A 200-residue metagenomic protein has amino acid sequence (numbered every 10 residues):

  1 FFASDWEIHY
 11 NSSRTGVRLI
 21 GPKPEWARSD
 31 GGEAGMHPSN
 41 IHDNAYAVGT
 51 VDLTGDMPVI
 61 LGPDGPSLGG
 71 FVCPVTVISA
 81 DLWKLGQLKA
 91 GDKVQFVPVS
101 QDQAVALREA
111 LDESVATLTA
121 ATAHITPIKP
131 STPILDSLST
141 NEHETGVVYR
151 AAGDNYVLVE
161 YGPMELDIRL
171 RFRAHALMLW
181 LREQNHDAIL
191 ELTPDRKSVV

Functional and structural regions predicted by a protein language model:
F1-V200: Glycine-rich active-site loops that engage anionic ligands at enzyme catalytic sites
